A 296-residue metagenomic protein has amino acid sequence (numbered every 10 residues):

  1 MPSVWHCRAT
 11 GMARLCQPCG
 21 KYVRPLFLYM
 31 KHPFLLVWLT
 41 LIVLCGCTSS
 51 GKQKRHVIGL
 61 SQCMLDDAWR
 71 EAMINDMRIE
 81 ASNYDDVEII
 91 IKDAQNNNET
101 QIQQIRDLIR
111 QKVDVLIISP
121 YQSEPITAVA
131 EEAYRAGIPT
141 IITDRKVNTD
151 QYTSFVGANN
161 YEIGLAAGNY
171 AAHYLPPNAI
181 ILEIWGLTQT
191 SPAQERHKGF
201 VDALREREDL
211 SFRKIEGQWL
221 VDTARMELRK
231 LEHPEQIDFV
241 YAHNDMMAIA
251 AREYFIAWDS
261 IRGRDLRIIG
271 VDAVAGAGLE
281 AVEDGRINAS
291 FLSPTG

Functional and structural regions predicted by a protein language model:
L44-G46: C-terminal motif of bacterial Sec signal peptides marking the signal peptidase cleavage site
T48-S50: Bacterial signal peptide processing site
I58, Q101, V156-I181, T223-R225 (+2 more regions): Hydrophobic alpha-helical segments within soluble ligand-binding/sensing domains
G59-E80, Y84, I89-Q103, D107 (+4 more regions): Extracytoplasmic "Venus flytrap"
Q62, D66, M77, L165-E208 (+1 more regions): An alpha-beta-alpha
I91-D93, V147-Y170, E183-L187, K214 (+1 more regions): Short beta-strand elements at the ligand-binding edges of bilobed clamshell
V115-Y134, F200, R213, G217-E280: Hydrophobic alpha-helical
S123-E162, H173, I180, V274-E283: Flexible loop/hinge segments that line or gate small-molecule binding clefts
